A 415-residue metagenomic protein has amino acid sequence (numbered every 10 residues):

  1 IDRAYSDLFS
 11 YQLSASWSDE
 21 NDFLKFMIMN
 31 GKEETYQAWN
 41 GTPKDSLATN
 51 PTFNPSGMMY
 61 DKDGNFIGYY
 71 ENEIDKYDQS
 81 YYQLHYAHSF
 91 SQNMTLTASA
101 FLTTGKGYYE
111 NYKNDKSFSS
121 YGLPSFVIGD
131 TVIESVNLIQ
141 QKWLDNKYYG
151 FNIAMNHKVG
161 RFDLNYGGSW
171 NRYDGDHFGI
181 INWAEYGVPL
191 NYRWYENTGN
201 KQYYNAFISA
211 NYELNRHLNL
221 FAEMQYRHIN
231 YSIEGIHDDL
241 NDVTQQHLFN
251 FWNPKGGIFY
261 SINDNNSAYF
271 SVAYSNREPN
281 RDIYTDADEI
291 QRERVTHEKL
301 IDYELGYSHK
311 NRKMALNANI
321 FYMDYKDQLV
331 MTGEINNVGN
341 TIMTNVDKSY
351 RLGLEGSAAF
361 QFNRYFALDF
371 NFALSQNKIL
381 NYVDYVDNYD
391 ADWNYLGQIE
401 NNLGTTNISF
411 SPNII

Functional and structural regions predicted by a protein language model:
I1, D19-N21, N30-E34, L102-K106 (+9 more regions): Transmembrane beta-strands of outer-membrane beta-barrel pores
I1-A38, L84-S91: Transmembrane beta-barrel wall of Gram-negative outer-membrane proteins
I1-R3, S10-Y11, I67-N72, Y81-H85 (+9 more regions): Extracellular loop and loop/strand-boundary signature of outer-membrane beta-barrel proteins
F9-L13, S80-L84, K147-I153, Q202-I208 (+8 more regions): Hydrophobic, lipid-facing positions within transmembrane beta-strands of outer-membrane proteins
A15-D19, H88, N156-V159, Q202 (+12 more regions): Residue-level signature of outer-membrane beta-barrel architecture
Y77-I236, F259-S261, N265, K310 (+2 more regions): Face-selective signature of the C-terminal outer-membrane beta-barrel domain
S89, T95-F101, F259-S261, S267-S275 (+4 more regions): Membrane-embedded beta-barrel scaffold of Gram-negative outer-membrane proteins
R216, Y322-D324, T344-I415: Gram-negative outer-membrane beta-barrel transporters
